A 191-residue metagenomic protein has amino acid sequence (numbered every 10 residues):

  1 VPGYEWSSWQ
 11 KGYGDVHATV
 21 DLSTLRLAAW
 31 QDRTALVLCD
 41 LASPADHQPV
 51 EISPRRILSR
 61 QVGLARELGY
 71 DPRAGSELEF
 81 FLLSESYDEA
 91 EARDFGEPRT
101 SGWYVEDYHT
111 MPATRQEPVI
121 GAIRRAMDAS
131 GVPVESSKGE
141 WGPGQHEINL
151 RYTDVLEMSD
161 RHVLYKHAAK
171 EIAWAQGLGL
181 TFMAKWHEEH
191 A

Functional and structural regions predicted by a protein language model:
V1-A191: Glycine-rich, acidic/polar active-site loops that bind/position phosphate-bearing ligands
